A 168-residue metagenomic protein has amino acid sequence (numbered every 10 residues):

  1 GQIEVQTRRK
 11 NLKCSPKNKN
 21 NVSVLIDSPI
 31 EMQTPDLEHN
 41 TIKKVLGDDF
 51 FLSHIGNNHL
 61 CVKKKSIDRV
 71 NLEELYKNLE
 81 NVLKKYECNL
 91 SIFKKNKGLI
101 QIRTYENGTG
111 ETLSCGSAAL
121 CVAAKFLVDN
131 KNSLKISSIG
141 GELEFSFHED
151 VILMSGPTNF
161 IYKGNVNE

Functional and structural regions predicted by a protein language model:
G1-L113, C121-E168: Active-site proximal loop and beta-alpha junction motif in alpha/beta enzyme cores
